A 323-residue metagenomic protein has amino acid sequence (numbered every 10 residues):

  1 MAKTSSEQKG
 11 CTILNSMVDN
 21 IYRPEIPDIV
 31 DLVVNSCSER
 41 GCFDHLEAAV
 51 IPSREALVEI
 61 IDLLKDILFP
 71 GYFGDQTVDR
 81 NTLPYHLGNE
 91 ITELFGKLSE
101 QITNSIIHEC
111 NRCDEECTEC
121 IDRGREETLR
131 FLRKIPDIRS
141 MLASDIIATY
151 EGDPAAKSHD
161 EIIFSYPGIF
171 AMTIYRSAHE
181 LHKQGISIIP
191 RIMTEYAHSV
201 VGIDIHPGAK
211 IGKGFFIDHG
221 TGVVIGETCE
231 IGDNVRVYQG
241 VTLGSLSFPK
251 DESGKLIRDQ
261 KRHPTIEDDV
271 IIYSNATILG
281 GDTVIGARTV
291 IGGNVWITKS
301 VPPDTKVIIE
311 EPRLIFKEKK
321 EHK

Functional and structural regions predicted by a protein language model:
M1-I192, K323: Terminal amphipathic alpha-helical/low-complexity segments used for targeting or macromolecular assembly
H198-K320: Structural signal for interior beta-strand "rungs" in well-ordered beta-sheet cores of soluble enzyme domains
